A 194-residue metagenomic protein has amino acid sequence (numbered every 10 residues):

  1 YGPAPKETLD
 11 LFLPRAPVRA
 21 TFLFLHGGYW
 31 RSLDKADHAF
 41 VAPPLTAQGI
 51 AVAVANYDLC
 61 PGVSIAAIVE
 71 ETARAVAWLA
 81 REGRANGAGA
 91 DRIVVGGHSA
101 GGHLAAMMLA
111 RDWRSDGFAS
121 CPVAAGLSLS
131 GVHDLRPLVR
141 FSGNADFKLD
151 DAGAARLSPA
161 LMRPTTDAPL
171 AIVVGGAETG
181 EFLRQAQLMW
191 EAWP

Functional and structural regions predicted by a protein language model:
Y1-P17: N-terminal cap/lid segment of alpha/beta-hydrolase-fold proteins
F12, F24-L25, G96, L129 (+1 more regions): Short hydrophobic segments within beta-strands
R15, G28, G176-E178: Residue-level signal for short, function-critical loop segments
R19-G28: Short beta-strand element of the alpha/beta-hydrolase
L33-A42, A53-R92: Catalytic nucleophile-loop/oxyanion-hole region of alpha/beta-hydrolase and closely related hydrolase-like folds
R74-N144, A154-A155: Primarily recognizes the serine-hydrolase "nucleophile elbow" in alpha/beta-hydrolase and SGNH/GDSL folds
A119-S120, A124-R140, D151-L188: The feature captures the conserved acid-bearing segment of alpha/beta-hydrolase catalytic domains
P194: Catalytic histidine neighborhood in serine/cysteine hydrolases with alpha/beta-hydrolase-type architecture
